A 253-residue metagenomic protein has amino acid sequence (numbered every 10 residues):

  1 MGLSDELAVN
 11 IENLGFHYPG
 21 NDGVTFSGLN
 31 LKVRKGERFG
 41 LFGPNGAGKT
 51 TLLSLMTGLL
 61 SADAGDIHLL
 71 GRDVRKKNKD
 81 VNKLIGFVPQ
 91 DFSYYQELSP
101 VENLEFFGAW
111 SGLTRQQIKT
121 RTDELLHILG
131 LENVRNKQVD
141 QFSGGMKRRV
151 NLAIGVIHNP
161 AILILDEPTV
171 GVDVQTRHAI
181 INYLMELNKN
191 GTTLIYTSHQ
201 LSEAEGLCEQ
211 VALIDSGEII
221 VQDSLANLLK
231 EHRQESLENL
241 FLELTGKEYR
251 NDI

Functional and structural regions predicted by a protein language model:
L3-A8, G15-G28, N78: A short, flexible loop at the N-terminus of ABC-type nucleotide-binding domains that lies
T57: Helix-to-loop junction immediately C-terminal to a conserved catalytic motif
G65-K76, D80-V81: Conserved ABC transporter NBD signature motif
E97, Q138-F142: Conserved ABC ATPase signature
E105, A109, Q116-V134: Conserved ABC ATPase "signature" region
L163-E167: Catalytic Walker B motif of ABC-type/P-loop ATPase nucleotide-binding domains
